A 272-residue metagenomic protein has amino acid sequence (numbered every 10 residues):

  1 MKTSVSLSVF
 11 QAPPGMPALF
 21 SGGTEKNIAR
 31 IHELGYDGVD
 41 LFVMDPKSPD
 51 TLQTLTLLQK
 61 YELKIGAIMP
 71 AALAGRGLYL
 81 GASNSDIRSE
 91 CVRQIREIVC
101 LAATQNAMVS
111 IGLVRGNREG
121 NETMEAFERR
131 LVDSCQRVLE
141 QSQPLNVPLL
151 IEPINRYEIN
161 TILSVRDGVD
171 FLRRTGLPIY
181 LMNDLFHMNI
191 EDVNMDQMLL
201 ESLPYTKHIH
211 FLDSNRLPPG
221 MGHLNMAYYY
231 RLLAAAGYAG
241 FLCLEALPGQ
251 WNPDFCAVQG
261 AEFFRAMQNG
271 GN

Functional and structural regions predicted by a protein language model:
M1-E97, A103, E262-N272: N-terminal pre-domain/capping segments
M1-H32, I162-N183, H187-N272: Histidine-acidic metal/acid-base catalytic patches
K2-S6, G38-D40, E62-A67, N106-S110 (+4 more regions): Structural preference for beta-strand elements that scaffold enzyme active sites
V9-Q11, V43-D45, A71-A74, L113-N117 (+4 more regions): Active-site-proximal loop/turn and secondary-structure-junction residues that shape catalytic pockets, frequently
Q11-P14, G38-D40, A82-N84, E122-M124 (+3 more regions): A short, structure-level motif marking secondary-structure boundaries and short turns
I28-E33, S48-M69, E97-N106, L139-L145 (+3 more regions): Acidic (Asp/Glu)-rich catalytic clusters
D50-T51, R76-L78, N121, T161 (+2 more regions): Short Asp/Glu-rich motifs
L80-Y180: Active-site acidic/histidine proton-transfer and metal-coordination neighborhood in alpha/beta enzyme cores
